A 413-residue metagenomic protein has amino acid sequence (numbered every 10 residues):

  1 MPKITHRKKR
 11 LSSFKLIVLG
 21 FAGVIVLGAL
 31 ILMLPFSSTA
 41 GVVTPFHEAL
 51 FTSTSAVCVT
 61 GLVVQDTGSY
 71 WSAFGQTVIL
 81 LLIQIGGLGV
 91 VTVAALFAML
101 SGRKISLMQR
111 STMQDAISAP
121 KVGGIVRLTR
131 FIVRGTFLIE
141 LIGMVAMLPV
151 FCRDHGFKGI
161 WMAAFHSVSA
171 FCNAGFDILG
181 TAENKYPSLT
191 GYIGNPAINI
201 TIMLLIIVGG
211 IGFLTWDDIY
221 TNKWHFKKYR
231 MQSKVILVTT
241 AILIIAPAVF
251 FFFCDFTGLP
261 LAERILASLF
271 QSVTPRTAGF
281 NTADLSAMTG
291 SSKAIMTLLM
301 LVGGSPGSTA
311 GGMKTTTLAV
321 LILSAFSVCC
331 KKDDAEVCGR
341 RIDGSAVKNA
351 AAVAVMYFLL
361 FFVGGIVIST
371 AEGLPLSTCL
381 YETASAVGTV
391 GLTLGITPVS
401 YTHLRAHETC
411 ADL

Functional and structural regions predicted by a protein language model:
M1-A411: Membrane-proximal intracellular helices of multi-pass ion channels
